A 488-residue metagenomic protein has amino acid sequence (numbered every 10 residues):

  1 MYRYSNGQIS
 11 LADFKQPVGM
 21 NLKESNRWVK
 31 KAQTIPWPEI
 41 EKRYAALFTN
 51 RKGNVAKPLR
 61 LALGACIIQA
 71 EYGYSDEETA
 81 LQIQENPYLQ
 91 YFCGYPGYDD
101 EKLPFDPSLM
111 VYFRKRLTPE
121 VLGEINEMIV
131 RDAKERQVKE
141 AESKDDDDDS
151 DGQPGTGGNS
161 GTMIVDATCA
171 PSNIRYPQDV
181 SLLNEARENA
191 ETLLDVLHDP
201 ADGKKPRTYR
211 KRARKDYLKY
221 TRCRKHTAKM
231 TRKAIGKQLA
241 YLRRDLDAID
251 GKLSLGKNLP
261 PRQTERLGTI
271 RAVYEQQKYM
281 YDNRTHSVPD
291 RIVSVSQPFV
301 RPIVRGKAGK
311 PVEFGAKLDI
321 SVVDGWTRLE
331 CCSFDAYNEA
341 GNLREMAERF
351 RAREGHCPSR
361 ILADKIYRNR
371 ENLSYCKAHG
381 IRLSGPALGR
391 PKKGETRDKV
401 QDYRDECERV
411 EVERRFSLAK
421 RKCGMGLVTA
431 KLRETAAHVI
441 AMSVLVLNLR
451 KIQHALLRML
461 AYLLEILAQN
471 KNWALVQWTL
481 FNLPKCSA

Functional and structural regions predicted by a protein language model:
L22-I67: Basic, short loop/linker segments at the boundary and entry of helix-turn-helix/winged-helix-like folds
N26, A65, T79, I83 (+10 more regions): Short, conserved catalytic/metal-binding motifs centered on acidic residues
L47-L59, Y72-K115, P119-I125: Trp/Phe/Arg-rich N-terminal binding region typifying the photolyase-homology
K52-K57, P87, L362-R370, R390: Acidic, metal-coordinating catalytic cores used for nucleic-acid/nucleotide bond scission and strand-transfer chemistry
P96-Q297: Active-site- or DNA-interface-adjacent structural scaffold in DNA-acting proteins
Q263-T269, Y274-Y281, V400-A488: Basic, amphipathic alpha-helical segments enriched in Lys/Arg and hydrophobic/aromatic residues
S294-G309: Flexible, glycine/threonine-enriched loop-and-boundary segments that flank and lead into catalytic domains of large
K307-R353: Electropositive, glycine- and tryptophan-enriched low-complexity nucleic-acid-binding patches
